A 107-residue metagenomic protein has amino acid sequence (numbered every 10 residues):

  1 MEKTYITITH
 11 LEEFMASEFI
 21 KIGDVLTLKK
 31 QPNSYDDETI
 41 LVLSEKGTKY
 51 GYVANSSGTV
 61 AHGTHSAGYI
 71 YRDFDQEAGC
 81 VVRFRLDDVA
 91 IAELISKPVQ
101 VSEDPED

Functional and structural regions predicted by a protein language model:
M1-D107: Conserved active-site motif detector
